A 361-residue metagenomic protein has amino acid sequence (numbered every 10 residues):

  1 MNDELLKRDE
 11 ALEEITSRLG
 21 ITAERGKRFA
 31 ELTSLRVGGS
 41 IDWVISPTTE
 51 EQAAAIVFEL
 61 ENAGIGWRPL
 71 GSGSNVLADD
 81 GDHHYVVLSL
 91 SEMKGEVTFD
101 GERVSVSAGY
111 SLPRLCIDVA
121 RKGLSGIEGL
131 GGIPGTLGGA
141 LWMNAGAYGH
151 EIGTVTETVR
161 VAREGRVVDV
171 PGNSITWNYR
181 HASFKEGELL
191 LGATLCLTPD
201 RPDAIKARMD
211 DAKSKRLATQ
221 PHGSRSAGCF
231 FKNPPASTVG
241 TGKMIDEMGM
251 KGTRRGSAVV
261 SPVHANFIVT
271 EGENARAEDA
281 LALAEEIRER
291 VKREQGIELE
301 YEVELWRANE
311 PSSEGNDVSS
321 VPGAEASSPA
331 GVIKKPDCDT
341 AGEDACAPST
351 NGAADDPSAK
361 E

Functional and structural regions predicted by a protein language model:
D3, E310, D317, K335-P336 (+2 more regions): N-terminal cationic leader/targeting segments used for protein routing and processing
D3-L137: Anion-binding (especially nucleotide phosphate/pyrophosphate-binding) glycine-rich loop and adjoining beta-alpha core
E24-R25, E31-T33, V76, A162-R290 (+2 more regions): Phosphate/pyrophosphate- and phosphate-bearing ligand-binding catalytic cores of soluble enzymes
G38-G39, I45-E50, L77-G95, W142-G172 (+1 more regions): Structural signature of FAD isoalloxazine-binding scaffolds in flavoprotein oxidoreductases
G39-S40, S72-S74, Y110, G132-A140 (+5 more regions): Gly/Ser/Thr-rich helix-start
P113-K122, G126-E157, S226, K232: A gly/ser-rich beta-alpha-beta helix-loop segment of oxidoreductase catalytic cores
G315-N316, G323-A324, K334, G342-A345 (+1 more regions): Compositionally biased, low-complexity segments
S327-A330, D337-C338, A345-P348, P357-S358: Short, low-complexity intrinsically disordered segments enriched in A/P/G/S/L with frequent Arg, especially at protein
